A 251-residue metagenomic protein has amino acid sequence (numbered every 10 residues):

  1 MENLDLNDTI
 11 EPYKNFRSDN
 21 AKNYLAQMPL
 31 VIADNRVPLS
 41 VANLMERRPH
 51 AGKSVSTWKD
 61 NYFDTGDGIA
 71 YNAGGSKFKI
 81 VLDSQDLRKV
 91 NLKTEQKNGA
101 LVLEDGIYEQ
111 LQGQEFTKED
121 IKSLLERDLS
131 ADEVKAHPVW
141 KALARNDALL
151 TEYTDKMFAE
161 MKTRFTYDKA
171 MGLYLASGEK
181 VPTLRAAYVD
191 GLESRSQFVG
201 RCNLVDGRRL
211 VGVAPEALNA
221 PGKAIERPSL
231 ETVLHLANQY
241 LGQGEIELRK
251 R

Functional and structural regions predicted by a protein language model:
M1-V37, N43-R251: A binding-site-centric feature that preferentially detects glycan-recognition modules on secreted/surface proteins
